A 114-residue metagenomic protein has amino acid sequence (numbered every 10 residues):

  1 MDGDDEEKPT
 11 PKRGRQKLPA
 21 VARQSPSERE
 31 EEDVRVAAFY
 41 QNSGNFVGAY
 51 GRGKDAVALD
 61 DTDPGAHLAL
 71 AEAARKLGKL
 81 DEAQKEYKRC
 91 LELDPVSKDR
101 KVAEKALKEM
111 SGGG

Functional and structural regions predicted by a protein language model:
M1-P26: Long, contiguous interaction/recruitment modules in multidomain scaffold/adaptor proteins
S25-D55, L59: Alpha-helical segment of the N-proximal tetratricopeptide repeat
E31, G65, D99-V102: Start-of-helix register in tetratricopeptide repeats
A69, V102-A106: Canonical tetratricopeptide repeat
